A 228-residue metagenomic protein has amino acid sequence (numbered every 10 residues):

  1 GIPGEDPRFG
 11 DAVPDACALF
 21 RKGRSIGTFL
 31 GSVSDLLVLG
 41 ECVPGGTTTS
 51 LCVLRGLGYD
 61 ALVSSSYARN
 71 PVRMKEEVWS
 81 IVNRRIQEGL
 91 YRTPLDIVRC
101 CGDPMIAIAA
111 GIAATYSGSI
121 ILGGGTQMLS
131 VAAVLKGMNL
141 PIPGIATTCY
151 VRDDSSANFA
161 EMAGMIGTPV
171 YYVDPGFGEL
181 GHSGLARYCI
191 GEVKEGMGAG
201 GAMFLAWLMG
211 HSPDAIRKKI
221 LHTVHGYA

Functional and structural regions predicted by a protein language model:
G1-G40, P44-A228: N-terminal loops that bind phosphate or other acidic moieties and the adjacent beta-alpha structural core
